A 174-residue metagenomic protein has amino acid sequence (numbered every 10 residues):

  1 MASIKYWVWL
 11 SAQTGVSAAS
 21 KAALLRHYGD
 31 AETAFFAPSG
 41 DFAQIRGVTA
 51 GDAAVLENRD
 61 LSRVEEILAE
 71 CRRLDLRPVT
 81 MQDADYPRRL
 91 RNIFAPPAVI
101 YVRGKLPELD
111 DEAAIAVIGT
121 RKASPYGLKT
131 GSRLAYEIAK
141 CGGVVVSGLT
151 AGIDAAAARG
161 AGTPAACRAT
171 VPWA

Functional and structural regions predicted by a protein language model:
M1-K140: Short, positively charged patches
A135, A139, G143-A174: Phosphate/pyrophosphate-binding betaalpha-module
